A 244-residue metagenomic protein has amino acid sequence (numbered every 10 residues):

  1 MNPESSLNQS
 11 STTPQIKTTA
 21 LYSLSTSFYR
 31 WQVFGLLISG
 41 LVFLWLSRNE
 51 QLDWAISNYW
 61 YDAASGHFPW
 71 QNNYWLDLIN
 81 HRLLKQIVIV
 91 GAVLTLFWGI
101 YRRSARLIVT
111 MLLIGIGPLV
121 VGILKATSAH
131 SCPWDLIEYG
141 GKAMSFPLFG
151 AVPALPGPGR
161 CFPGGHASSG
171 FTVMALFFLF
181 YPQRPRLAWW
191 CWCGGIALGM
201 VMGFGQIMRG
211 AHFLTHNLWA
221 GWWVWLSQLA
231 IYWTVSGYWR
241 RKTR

Functional and structural regions predicted by a protein language model:
N2-A92, A126-S128, P133, G141-M144: N-terminal transmembrane-helix/juxtamembrane module of multi-pass inner/ER membrane proteins
I16-T18, R48, L94-S104, F177-R184 (+1 more regions): Structural signal for the C-terminal ends of transmembrane alpha-helices and the immediately following loop
L21-V33, W98-V109, Q183-W192: Membrane-interface helix-loop-helix junctions at transmembrane boundaries of multi-pass membrane enzymes, predominantly
Y29-Q32, L36, F149-R244: Membrane-embedded catalytic cores of phosphoryl/pyrophosphoryl-handling enzymes
L37-I38, I87, M111-I123, T127 (+3 more regions): Hydrophobic, lipid-facing residues on alpha-helical transmembrane segments of integral membrane proteins
L41-W45, I116-I123, A197-I207: Aromatic-anchored segments of alpha-helical transmembrane domains
V42, L46, D53, L96 (+4 more regions): Alpha-helical membrane-inserting segments
R103-Q183: Membrane-interface loops
